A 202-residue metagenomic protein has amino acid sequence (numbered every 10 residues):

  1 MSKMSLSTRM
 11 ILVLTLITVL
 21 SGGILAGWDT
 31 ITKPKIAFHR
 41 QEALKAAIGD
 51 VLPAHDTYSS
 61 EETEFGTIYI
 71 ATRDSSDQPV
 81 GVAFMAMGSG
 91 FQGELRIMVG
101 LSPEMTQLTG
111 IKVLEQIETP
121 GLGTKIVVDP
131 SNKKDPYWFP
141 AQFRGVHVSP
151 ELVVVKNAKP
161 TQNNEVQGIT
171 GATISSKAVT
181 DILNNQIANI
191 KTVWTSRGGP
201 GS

Functional and structural regions predicted by a protein language model:
S2-S202: Flexible, solvent-exposed loop/hinge segments and secondary-structure transition points
